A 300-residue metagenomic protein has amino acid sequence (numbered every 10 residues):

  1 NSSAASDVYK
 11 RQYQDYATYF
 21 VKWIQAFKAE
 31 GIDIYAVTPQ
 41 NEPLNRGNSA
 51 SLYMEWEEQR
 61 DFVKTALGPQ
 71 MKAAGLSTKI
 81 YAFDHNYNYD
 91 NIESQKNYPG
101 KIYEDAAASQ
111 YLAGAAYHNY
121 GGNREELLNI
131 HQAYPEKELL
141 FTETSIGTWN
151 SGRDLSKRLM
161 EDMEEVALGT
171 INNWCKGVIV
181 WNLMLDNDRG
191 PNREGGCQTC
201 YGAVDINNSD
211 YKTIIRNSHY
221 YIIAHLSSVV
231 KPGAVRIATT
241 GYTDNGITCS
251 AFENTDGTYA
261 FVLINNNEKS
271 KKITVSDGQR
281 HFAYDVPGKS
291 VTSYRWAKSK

Functional and structural regions predicted by a protein language model:
N1, N41, N265-N266: Asparagine-centered polar/low-complexity signal
N1-A5, Y9: Single conserved hydrophobic/aromatic residue that forms the stacking wall/gate of nucleotide- or nucleobase-binding
S2, T38, T292: Ser/Thr-centric signal marking residues that sit in or immediately flank functional binding/regulatory motifs
S6, P43-G47: A short small-residue
K10-Y13, I32-E42: Mobile, glycine-rich extracellular loop/lid and propeptide segments that shape or gate substrate/ligand access
T18-A26, E30, Y35, R46-K300: Substrate-binding and catalytic surfaces of secreted/luminal carbohydrate-active proteins
